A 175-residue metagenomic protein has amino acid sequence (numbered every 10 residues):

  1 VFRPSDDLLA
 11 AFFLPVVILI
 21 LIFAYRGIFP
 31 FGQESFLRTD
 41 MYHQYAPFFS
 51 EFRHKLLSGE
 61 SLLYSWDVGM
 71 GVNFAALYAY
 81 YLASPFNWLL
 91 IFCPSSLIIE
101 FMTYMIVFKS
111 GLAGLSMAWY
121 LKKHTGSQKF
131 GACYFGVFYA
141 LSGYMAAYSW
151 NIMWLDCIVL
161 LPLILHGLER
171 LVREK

Functional and structural regions predicted by a protein language model:
V1-I28: Start-transfer (signal-anchor) and selected internal transmembrane alpha helices of multi-pass inner/ER membrane
L9-F13, Y104, C133-V137: Hydrophobic alpha-helical transmembrane segments
I18-M117, V137-V159: Membrane-interface coil-to-helix junctions
I91, K122-K123, R170: Transmembrane helix-loop junction
M117-A140: Transmembrane-helix signature of polytopic, membrane-embedded enzymes that assemble or transfer cell-envelope glycans
I164-K175: Membrane-interface transmembrane helices that cradle and orient dolichyl/undecaprenyl
